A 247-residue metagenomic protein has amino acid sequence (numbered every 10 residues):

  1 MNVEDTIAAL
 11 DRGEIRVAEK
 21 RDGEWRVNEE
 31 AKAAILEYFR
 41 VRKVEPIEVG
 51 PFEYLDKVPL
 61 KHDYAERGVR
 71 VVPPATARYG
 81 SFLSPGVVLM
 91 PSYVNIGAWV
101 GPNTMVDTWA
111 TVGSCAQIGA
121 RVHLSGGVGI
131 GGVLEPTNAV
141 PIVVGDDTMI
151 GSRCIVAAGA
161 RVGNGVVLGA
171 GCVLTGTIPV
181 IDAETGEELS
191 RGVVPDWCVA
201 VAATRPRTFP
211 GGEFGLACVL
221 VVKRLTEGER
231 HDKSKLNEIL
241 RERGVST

Functional and structural regions predicted by a protein language model:
M1-R70, W197-T247: Terminal amphipathic alpha-helical/low-complexity segments used for targeting or macromolecular assembly
V69-T208: Structural signal for interior beta-strand "rungs" in well-ordered beta-sheet cores of soluble enzyme domains
